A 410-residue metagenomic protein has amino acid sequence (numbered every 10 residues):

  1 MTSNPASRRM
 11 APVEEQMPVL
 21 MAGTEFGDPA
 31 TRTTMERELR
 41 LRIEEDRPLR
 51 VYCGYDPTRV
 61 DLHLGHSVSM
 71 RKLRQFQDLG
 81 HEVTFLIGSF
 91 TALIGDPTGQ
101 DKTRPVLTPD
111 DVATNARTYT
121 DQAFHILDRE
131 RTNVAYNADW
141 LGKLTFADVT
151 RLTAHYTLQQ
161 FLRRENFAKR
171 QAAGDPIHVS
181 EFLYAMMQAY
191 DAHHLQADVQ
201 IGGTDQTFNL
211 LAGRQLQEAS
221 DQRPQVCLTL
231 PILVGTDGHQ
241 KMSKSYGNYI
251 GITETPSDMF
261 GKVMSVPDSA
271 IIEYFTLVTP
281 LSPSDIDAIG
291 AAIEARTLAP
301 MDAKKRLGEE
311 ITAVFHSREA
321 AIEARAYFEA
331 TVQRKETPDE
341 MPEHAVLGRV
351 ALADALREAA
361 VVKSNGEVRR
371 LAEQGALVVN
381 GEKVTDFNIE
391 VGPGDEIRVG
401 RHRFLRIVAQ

Functional and structural regions predicted by a protein language model:
T2-R50: Positively charged, low-complexity intrinsically disordered leader regions
G23, V106-L230: Divalent-metal (Mg2+/Mn2+/Ca2+)-assisted nucleotide/phosphate chemistry catalytic cores
E36-P97, I201-T207, G213: N-terminal catalytic cores of NTP/NDP-binding nucleotidyl/phosphoryl-transfer enzymes
D46-G54, V83, Y184-H194, G235 (+1 more regions): Short, hydrophobic/aliphatic alpha-helical segments
S69-L73, M186, L210-L216, I311 (+1 more regions): Buried hydrophobic packing segments
R74-D121, H125-L127: Well-ordered mid-protein domain cores that form the structural environment of catalytic cofactors
G95-G99, L144-T150, G238-M242: Short acidic, glycine/serine/threonine-rich loops at helix termini
L216-Q410: Conserved nucleotide- and phosphate/pyrophosphate-binding catalytic cores in adenylate/nucleotidyl-handling enzymes
